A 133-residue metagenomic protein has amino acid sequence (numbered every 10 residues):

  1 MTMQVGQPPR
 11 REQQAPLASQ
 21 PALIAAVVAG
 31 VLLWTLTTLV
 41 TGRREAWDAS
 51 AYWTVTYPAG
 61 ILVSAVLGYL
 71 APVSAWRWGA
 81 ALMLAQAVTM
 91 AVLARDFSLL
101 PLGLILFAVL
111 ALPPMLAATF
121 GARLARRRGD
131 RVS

Functional and structural regions predicted by a protein language model:
T2-R11, A125-S133: Short, charged juxtamembrane terminal tails flanking transmembrane helices
R10-L17, L33-W47, A65-P72: Short juxtamembrane and helix-loop transition motifs at transmembrane-helix boundaries in membrane proteins
A18-A25, L112-S133: Membrane-water interface at the C-terminal end of transmembrane alpha helices
S19-T35, L82: Alpha-helical transmembrane segments
T38, D48-I61, L102-P114: Alpha-helical transmembrane segments of polytopic membrane proteins
A59-A65, Q86-A87: Hydrophobic, membrane-inserted alpha-helices
S74-A87: Central hydrophobic cores of alpha-helical transmembrane segments in multi-pass integral membrane proteins
V88-A108: Membrane-helix boundary connector in multi-pass membrane proteins
